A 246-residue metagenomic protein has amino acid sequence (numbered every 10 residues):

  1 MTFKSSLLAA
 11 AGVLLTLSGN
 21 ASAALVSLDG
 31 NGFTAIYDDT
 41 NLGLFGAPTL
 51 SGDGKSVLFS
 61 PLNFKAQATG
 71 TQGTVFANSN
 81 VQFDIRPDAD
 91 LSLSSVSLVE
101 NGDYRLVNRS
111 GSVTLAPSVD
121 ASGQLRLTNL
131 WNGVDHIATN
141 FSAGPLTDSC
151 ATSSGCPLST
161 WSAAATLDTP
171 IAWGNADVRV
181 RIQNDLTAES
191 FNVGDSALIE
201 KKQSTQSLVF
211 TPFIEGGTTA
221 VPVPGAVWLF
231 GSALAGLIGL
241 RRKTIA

Functional and structural regions predicted by a protein language model:
M1, L8-A11, D53, P87: Low-complexity, intrinsically disordered regions enriched in charged/polar residues
M1-F3, A246: N-terminal secretory signal peptides that target proteins for export/translocation
F3-L25, F210-A235: Short, threonine-centered small-residue motifs that mark membrane-proximal processing/anchoring sites and TM-junction
V13-L15, D39, K201, F230 (+1 more regions): Short intrinsically disordered, low-complexity segments
T16-G19, Y37-N41, K243: Short, low-complexity, intrinsically disordered N-terminal segments
A24-A220: Helix-boundary and membrane-interface capping/anchor signal
I238-A246: C-terminal membrane-anchoring or membrane-association module
